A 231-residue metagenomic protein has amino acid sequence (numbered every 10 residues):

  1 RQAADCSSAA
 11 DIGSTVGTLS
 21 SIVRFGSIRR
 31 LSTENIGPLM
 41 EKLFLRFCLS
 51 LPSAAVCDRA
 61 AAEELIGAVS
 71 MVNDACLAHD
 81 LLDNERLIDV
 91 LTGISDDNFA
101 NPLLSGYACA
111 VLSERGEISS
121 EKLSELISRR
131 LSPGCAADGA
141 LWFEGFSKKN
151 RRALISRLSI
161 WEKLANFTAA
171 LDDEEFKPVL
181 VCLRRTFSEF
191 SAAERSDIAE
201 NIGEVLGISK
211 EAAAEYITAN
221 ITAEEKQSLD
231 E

Functional and structural regions predicted by a protein language model:
R1-E231: Extended repeat-based interaction scaffolds and adjacent low-complexity, acidic/S/T/P-biased segments that form broad
